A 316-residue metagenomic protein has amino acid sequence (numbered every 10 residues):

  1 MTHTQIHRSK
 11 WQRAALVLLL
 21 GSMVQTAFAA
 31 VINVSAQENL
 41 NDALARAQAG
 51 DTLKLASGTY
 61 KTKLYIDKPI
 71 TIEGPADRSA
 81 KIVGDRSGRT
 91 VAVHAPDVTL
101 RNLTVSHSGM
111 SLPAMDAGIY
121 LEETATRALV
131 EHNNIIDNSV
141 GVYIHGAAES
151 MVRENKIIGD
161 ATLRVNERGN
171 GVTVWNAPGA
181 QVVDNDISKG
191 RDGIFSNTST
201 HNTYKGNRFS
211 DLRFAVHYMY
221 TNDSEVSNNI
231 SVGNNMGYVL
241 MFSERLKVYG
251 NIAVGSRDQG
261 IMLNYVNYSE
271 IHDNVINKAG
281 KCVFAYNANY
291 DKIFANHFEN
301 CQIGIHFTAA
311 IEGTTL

Functional and structural regions predicted by a protein language model:
M1-K10: N-terminal secretory signal peptides that target proteins for export/translocation
A14-T26: Bacterial N-terminal signal peptides
T26-D42, S57: Right-handed parallel beta-helix/beta-solenoid
N41, A45-A49, Y60-E73, K81-T126 (+2 more regions): Extracellular beta-strand-rich solenoid/capping regions of secreted or surface-exposed proteins that bind or remodel
Q48, D67-K68, D77, R86 (+22 more regions): Parallel beta-helix/beta-solenoid
V83-A92, P113-E122, D137-I144, R164-A177 (+6 more regions): Extracellular beta-strand/beta-solenoid scaffold signature
K281-F284, F294-L316: Soluble, non-transmembrane catalytic domains of enzymes that act on hydrophobic metabolites at membranes
